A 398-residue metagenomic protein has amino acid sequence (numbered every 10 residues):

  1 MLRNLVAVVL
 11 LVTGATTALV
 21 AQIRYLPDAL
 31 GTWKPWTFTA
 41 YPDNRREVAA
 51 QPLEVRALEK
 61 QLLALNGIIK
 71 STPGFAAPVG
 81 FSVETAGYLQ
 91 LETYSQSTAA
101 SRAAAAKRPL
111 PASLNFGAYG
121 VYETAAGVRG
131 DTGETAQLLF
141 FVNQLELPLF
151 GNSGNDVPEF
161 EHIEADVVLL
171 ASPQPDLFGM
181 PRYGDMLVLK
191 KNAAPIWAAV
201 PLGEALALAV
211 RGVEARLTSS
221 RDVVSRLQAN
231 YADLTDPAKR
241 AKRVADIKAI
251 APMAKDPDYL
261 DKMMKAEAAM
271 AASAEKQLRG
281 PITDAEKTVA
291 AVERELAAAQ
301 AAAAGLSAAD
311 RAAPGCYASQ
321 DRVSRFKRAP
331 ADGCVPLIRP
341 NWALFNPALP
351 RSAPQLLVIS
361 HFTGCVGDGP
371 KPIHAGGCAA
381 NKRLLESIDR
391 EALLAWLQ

Functional and structural regions predicted by a protein language model:
M1-N4: Positively charged n-region of N-terminal signal peptides that target proteins for export
A7-A15: Bacterial N-terminal signal peptides
V9-L10, T37, G74, G80 (+2 more regions): Intrinsic disorder/low-structure terminal segments
T16-A21: Sec/Tat signal peptide C-region and signal peptidase I cleavage site
Q22-E161: N-terminal leader/presequence regions that precede the main folded/catalytic core
I23-Q51, D166-A291, A298, A302-Q398: A short, solvent-exposed beta-edge/loop patch
R56-T93, S97, V292-C334: Generic detector of solvent-exposed, compositionally biased contiguous segments
